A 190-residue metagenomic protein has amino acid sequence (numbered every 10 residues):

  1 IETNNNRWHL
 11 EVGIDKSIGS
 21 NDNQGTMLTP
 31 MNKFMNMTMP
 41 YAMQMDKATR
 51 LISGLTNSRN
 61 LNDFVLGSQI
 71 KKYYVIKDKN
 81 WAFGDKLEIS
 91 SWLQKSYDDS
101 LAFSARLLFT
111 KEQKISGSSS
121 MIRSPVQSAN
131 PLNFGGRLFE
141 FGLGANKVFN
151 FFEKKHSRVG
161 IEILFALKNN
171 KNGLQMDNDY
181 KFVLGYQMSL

Functional and structural regions predicted by a protein language model:
I1-V75, S128-G136: Outer-membrane pore/translocation modules
D78-L190: Outer membrane beta-barrel transmembrane domains
